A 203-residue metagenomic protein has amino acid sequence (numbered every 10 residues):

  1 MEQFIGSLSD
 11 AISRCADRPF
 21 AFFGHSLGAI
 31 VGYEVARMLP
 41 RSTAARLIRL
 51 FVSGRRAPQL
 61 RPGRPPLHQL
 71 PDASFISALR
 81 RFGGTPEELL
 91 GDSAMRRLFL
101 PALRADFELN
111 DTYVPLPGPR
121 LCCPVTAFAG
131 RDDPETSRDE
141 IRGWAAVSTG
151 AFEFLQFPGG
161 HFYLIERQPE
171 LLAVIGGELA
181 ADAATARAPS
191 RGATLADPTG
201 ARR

Functional and structural regions predicted by a protein language model:
M1-R203: Non-catalytic, mobile gating and regulatory segments of ester bond hydrolases
